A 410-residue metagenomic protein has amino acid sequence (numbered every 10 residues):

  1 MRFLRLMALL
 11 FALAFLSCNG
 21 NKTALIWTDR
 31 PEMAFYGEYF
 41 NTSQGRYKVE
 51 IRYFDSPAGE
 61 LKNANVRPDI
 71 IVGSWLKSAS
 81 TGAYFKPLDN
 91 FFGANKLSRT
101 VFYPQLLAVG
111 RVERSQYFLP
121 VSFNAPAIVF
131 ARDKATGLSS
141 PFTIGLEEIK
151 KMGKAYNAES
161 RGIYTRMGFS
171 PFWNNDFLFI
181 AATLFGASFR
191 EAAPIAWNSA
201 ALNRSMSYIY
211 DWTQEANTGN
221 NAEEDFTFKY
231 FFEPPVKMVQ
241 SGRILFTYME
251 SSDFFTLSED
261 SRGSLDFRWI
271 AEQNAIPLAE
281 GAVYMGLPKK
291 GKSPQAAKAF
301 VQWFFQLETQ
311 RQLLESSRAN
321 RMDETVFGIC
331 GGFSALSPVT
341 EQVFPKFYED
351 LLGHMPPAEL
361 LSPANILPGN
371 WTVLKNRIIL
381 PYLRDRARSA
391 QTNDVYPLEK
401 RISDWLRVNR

Functional and structural regions predicted by a protein language model:
R2-L6, L13-S78, Q312, D385-R410: Conserved N-terminal structural module of periplasmic/extracytoplasmic solute-binding proteins
R52-L61, A222-K237: Short helix-initiation/N-cap motifs at beta->coil->alpha
W75-A127, D266-R268: Hinge/lid segment of periplasmic solute-binding proteins
L76-G82, Y248-G263: A ligand-binding cleft/hinge motif common to bilobed small-molecule-binding domains
F91-V101, T165-G168, A187-S207, E259-D260 (+1 more regions): Short, solvent-exposed loop/beta-turn-alpha elements that line the ligand-binding surface or hinge of extracytoplasmic
R111, G332-R410: C-terminal capping/gating helix-and-loop segments adjacent to ligand/active sites or protein-protein/ligand interfaces
A192-K229: Glycine-centered hinge/linker elements that transmit conformational signals in sensory and ligand-binding systems
S258-T325: Extracytoplasmic/periplasmic substrate-recognition and gating elements
